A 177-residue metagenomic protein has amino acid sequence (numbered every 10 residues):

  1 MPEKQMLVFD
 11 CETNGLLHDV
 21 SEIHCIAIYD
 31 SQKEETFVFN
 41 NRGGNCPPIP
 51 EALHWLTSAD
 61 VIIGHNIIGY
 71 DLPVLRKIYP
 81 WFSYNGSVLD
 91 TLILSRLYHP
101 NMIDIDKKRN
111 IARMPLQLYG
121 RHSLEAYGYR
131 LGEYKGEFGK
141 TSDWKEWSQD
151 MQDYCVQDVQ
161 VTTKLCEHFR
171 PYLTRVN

Functional and structural regions predicted by a protein language model:
M1-A27: Entry/capping segment at the start of metal-dependent catalytic domains with acidic active-site entry clusters
M1-P2, Q32-E34: N- or domain-start disorder-to-order transition segments that initiate the globular core
F9-E12, P47-E51: Short alpha-helical segments and helix-capping/turn motifs at coil-helix boundaries
L17, K33-I49, D60-T174: Active-site-proximal helix-loop-helix substrate-binding element of RNase H-like nuclease domains
A27-I28, T36: Alpha-helical interaction scaffolds
L56-T57: A short, aliphatic-rich alpha-helical micro-motif
